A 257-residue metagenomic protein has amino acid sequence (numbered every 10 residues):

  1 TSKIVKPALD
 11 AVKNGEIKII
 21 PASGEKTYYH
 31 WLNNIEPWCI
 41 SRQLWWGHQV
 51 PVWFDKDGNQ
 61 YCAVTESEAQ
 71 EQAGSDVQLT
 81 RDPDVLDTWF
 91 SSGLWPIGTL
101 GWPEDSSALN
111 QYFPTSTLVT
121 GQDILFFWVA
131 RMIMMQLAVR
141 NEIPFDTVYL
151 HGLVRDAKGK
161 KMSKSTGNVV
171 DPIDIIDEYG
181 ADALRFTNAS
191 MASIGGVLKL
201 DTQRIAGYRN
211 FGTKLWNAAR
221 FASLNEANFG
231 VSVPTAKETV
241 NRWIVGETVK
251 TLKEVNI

Functional and structural regions predicted by a protein language model:
T1-F229, P234-T235, N241-I257: Structured secondary-structure scaffolds
